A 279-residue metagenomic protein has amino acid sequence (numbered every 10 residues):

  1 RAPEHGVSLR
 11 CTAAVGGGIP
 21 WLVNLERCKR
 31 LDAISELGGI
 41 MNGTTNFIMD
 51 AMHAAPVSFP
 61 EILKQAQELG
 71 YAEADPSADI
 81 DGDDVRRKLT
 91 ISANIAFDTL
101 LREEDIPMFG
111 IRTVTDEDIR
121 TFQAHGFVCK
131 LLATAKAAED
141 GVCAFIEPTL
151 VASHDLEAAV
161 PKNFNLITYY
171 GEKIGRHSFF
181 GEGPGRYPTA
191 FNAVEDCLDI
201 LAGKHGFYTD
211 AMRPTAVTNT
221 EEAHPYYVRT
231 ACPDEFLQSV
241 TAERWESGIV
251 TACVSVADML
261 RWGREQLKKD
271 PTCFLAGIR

Functional and structural regions predicted by a protein language model:
R1-A2, A66, F122, Q266: A generic structural signal for well-ordered alpha-helical segments
R1-R27: Rossmann-fold NAD(P)-binding glycine/threonine-rich loop
E4-G6, L31, L69, H125-G126 (+1 more regions): Structured helix-beta-strand junction loops
L22, E26-S92: Conserved anion/nucleotide-ligand pocket segment
E36-G38, N46-M49, H53, Q65 (+3 more regions): Catalytic, metal-anchored helix/loop core of enzyme active sites in primary metabolism
A55-S58, A96-E103, L201-G206: Short helix-capping/linker segments at secondary-structure and domain boundaries
E61-A159, F164-L166, G185: Substrate-binding/catalytic subdomain of NAD(P)-dependent oxidoreductase enzymes
C197-R279: A conserved regulatory-domain signal marking ACT and ACT-like small-molecule sensing domains and adjacent regulatory
